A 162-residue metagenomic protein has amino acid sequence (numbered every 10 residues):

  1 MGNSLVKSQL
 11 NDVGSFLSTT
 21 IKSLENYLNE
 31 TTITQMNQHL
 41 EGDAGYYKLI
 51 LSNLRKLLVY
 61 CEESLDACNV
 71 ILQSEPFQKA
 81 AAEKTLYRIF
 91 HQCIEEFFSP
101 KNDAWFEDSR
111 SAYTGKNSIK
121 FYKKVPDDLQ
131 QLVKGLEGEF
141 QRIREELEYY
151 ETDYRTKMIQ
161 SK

Functional and structural regions predicted by a protein language model:
M1-K162: Long, low-complexity or tandemly repetitive, helically biased scaffold regions used for multimeric assembly/adhesion
